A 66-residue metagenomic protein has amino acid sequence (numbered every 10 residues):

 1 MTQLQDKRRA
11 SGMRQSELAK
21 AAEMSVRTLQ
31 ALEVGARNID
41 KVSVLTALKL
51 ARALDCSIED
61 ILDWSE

Functional and structural regions predicted by a protein language model:
T2-A21, K49: Short basic helix-loop element that most often maps to the first helix and adjoining turn of HTH DNA-binding modules
L4, L18, L29-L32, I61: Conserved hydrophobic/aromatic packing and binding residues within compact polymer-binding modules
R9, E23, V34, E66: Residue-level detection of the helix-turn-helix DNA-binding "recognition helix"
S11, D40, E59-E66: Short, charged recognition helix plus adjacent turn of helix-turn-helix-like nucleic-acid-binding domains
G12, A36-K49: Short, basic-rich loop-to-helix N-cap that marks the start of a DNA-contacting helix
R14, S25-T28, S57: Short coil turns linking two alpha-helices in DNA-binding domains
E23, V44-D60: DNA major-groove recognition helix of helix-turn-helix/homeodomain DNA-binding modules
M24-D40: Recognition helix of helix-turn-helix/homeodomain-like DNA-binding domains that insert into the DNA major groove
